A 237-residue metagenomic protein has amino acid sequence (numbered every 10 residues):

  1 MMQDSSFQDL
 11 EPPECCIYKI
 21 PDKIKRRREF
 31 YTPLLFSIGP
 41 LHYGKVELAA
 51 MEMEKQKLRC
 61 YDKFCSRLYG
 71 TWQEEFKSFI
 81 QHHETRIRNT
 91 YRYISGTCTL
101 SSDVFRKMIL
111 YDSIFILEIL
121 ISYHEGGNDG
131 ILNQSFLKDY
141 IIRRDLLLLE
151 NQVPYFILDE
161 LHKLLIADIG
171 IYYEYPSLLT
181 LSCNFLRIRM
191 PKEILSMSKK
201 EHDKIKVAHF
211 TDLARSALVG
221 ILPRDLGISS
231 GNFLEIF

Functional and structural regions predicted by a protein language model:
M1-F237: Acidic, Ser/Thr- and Pro/Gly-rich low-complexity regulatory segments
